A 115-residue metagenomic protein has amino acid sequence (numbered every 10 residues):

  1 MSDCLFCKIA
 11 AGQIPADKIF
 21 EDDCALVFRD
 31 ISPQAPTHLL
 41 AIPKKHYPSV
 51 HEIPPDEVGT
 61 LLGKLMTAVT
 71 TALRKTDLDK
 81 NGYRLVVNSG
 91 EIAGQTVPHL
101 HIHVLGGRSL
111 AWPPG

Functional and structural regions predicted by a protein language model:
M1-G115: HIT superfamily nucleotide-processing domains
